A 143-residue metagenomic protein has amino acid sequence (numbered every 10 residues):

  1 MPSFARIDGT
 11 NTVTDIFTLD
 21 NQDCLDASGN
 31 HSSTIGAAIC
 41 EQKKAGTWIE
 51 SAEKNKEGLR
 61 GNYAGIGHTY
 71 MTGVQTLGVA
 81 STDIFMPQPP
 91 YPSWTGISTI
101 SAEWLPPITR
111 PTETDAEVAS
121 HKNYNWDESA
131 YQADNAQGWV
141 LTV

Functional and structural regions predicted by a protein language model:
M1-V143: Interaction-interface detector
